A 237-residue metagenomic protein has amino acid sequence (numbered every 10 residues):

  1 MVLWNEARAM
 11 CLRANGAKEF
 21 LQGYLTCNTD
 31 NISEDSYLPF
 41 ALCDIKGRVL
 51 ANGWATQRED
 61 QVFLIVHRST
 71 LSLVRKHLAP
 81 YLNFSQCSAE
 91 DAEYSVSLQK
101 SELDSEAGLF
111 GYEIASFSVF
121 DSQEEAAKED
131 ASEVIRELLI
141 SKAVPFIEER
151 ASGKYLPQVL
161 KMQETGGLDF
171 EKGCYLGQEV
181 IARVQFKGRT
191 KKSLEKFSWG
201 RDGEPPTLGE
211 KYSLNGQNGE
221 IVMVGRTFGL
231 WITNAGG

Functional and structural regions predicted by a protein language model:
M1-N52, E59: Acidic, proline/glycine-enriched N-terminal capping motif
V2-C11, A51-P145: Acidic, low-complexity central loop/insert segments
N15, R68-S69, D202: Short, surface-exposed acidic/glycine-rich loop or hinge patches that mediate macromolecular interfaces
F20-L21, L73-V74, E148-E149: Short helix/loop capping segments that flank catalytic or ligand/cofactor-binding pockets
Q22-D30, K76-F84, F186: Short, intrinsically disordered, mixed-charge
L38-N52, L82-N83, L103-A107, L214-G219: Short amphipathic beta-strand starts and helix->beta connectors
R48-V49, L138, F146, R150-G153 (+3 more regions): Glycine-rich, small/acidic residue-mixed loop/short-helix segments
